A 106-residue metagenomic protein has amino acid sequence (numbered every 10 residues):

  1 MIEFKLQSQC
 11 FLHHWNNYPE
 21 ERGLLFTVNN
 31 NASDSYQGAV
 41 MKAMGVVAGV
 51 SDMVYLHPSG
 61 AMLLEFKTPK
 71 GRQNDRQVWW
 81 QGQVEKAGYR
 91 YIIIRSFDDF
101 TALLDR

Functional and structural regions predicted by a protein language model:
M1-R106: Catalytic phosphate/metal-binding cores of nucleic-acid and nucleotide-processing enzymes, i.e., regions that mediate
